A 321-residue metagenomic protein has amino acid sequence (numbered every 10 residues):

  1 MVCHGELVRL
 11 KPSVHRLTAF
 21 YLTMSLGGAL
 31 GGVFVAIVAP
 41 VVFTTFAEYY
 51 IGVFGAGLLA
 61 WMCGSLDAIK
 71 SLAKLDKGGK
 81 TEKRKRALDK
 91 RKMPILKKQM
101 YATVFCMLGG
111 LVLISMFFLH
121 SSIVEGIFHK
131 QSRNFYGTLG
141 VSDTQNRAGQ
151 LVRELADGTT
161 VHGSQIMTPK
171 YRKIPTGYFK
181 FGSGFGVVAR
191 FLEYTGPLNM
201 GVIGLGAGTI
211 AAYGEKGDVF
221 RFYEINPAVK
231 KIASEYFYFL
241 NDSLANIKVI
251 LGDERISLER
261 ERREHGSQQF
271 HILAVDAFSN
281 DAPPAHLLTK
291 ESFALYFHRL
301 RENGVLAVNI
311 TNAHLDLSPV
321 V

Functional and structural regions predicted by a protein language model:
M1-V321: Alpha-helical transmembrane segments of multi-pass membrane proteins
